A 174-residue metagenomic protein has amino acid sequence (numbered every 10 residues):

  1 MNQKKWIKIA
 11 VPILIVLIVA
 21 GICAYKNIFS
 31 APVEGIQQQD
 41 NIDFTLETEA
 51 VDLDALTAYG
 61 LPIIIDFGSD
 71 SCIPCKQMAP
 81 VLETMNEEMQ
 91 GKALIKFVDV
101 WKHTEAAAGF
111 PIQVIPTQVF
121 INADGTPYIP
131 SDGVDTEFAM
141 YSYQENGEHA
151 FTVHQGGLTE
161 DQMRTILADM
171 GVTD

Functional and structural regions predicted by a protein language model:
M1-D43: N-terminal targeting signals for export/organelle localization
N41-L61: A short beta-strand-turn-helix
T57-A58, Q90, G109-V114, N146-G147: Extracellular/periplasmic catalytic domains that process cell-envelope and extracellular macromolecules
G60-I63, F67-S71, V114: Short pre-active-site segment immediately N-terminal to redox-active cysteine/selenocysteine motifs in thiol-based
F67, N86, Q90-E105, I112-I115: Thiol-based oxidoreductase modules, predominantly thioredoxin-like and allied folds used for disulfide exchange
S69-P74, V100-E105, G125-P127, G157-E160: Solvent-exposed loop/turn segments at secondary-structure junctions within structured extracellular/periplasmic domains
C75-M89: Typically the conserved alpha-helix immediately C-terminal to a functionally engaged Cys/Sec in thioredoxin-like
N122-D174: Non-catalytic, surface beta->alpha helical segment in thiol-disulfide oxidoreductase systems
